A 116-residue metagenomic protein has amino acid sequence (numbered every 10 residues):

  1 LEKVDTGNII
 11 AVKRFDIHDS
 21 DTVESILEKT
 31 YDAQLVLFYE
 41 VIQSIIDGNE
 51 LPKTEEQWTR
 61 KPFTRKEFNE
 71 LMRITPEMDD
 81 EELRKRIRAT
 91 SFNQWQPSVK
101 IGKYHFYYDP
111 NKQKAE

Functional and structural regions predicted by a protein language model:
L1-F63, E70-L71: Donor/substrate-binding cores of folate-linked one-carbon enzymes
L51-E116: Internal anion-binding site segments
